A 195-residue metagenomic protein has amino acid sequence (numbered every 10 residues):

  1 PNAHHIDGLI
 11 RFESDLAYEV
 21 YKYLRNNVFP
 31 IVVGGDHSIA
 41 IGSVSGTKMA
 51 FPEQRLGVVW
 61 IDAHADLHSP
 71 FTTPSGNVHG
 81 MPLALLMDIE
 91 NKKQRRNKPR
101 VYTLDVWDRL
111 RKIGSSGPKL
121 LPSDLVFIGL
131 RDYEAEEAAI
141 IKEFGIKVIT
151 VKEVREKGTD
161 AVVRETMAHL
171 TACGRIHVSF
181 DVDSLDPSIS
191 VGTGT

Functional and structural regions predicted by a protein language model:
P1-T195: Conserved alpha-helical scaffold segments that buttress catalytic/binding sites
